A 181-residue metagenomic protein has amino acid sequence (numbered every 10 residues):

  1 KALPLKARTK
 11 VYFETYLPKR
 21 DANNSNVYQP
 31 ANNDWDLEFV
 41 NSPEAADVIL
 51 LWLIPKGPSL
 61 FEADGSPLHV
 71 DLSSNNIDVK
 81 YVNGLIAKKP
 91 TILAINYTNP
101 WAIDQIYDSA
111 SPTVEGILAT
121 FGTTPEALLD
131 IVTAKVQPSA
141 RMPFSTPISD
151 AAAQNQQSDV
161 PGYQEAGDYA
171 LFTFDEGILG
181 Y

Functional and structural regions predicted by a protein language model:
K1-Y181: C-terminal non-catalytic regions of proteins with extracellular/luminal or membrane-system context
